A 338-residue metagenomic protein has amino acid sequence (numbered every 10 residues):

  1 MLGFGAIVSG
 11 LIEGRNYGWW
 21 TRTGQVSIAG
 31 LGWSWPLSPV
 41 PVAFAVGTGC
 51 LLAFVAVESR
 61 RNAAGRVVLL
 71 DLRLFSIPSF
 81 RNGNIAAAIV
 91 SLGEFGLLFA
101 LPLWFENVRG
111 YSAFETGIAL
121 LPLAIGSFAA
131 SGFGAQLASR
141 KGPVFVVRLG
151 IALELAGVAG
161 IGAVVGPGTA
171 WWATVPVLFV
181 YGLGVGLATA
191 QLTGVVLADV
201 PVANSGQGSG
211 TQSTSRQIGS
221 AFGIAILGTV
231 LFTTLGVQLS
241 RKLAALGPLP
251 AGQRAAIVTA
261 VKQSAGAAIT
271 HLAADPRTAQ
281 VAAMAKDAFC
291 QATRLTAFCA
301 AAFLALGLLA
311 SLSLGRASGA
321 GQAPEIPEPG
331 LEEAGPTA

Functional and structural regions predicted by a protein language model:
M1-G5, P41-C50, L295-S311: Symmetry-related core transmembrane helices of the 12-TM Major Facilitator Superfamily/SLC fold
F4, S9, W33-A43, C50 (+3 more regions): Transmembrane core module of solute transporters
F4-A43, F54-V57, A301: Phenylalanine-glycine-rich, low-complexity intrinsically disordered regions, typified by the FG/GLFG repeat domains
G10-G14, F54-V57, W104, V230 (+1 more regions): Hydrophobic membrane-targeting alpha-helices
L11, F105-E106, L137-A138, I226 (+1 more regions): Interfacial helix-cap and linker-helix signal at transmembrane-aqueous boundaries of multi-pass secondary transporters
G14-G18, A56-G65, G166, V237 (+1 more regions): Helix-loop junctions on the cytosolic side of multi-pass membrane transporters, especially the intracellular loop
W20-I28, T193-V195, R216-G315, G321 (+1 more regions): Hydrophobic transmembrane architecture of multi-pass small-molecule transporters
A86, T211-S215: Hydrophobic alpha-helical segments of secondary membrane carriers
